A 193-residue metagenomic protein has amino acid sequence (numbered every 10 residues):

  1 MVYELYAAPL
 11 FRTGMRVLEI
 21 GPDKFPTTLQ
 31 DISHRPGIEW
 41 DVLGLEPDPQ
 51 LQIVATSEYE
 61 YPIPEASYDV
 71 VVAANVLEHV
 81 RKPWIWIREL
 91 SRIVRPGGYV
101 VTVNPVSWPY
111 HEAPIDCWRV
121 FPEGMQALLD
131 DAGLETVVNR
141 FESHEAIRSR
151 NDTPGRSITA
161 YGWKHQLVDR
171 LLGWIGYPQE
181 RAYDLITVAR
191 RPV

Functional and structural regions predicted by a protein language model:
M1-F11: Class I SAM-dependent methyltransferase Rossmann-like catalytic core, especially the SAM/SAH-binding loop
V2, M15, I158-G162: Intrinsically disordered low-complexity regions specifically enriched for long asparagine
P9, M15-H111, E123-Q126, A189-R190: Conserved SAM-binding loop
T13-G14, A132: Structured helix-beta-strand junction loops
R81-E89, Y99-V193: S-adenosyl-L-methionine-dependent methyltransferase catalytic module, highlighting the catalytic core
